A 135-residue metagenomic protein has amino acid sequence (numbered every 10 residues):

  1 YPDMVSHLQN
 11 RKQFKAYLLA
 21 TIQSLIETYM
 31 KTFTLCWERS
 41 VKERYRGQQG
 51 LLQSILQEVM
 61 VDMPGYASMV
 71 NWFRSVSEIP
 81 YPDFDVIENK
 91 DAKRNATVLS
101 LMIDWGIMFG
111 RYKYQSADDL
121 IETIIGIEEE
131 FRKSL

Functional and structural regions predicted by a protein language model:
Y1-S40, S68-D85: Active-site activation/catalytic loop segments of kinase-like enzymes and analogous catalytic loops in related
P2-S6, G47-L52: Short amphipathic alpha-helical segments, especially helix-boundary/capping motifs
M4-S6, E43, A92-A96: Active/binding-pocket-proximal capping segment
E38-Q48: Short, glycine/acidic-rich hinge or "gate" loops at secondary-structure transitions that mediate conformational
Q49-L135: ATP/Mg2+ or Mg2+-diphosphate-binding catalytic cores that bind nucleotide phosphates or diphosphates via glycine-rich
